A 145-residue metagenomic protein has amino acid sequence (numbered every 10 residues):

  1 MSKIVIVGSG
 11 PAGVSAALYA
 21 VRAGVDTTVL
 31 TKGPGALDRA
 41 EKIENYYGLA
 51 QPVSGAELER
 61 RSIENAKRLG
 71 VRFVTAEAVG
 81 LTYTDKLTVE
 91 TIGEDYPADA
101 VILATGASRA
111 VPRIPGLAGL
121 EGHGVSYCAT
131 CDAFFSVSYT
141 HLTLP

Functional and structural regions predicted by a protein language model:
M1-V5, F73-S138: FAD-binding core/adjacent interface of flavoenzyme oxidoreductases
K3-R60, N65, Y139: Beta1-alpha1 glycine-rich phosphate/pyrophosphate-binding loop at the start of Rossmann-like nucleotide-binding domains
G13-A16, I43, L58-R60, R72 (+2 more regions): A generic short-segment signal for beta-strand/edge and adjacent turn/coil regions
K32-K42, I63-T88: A conserved beta-strand/loop capping segment in the N-terminal third of enzymes that catalyze redox or closely related
L49-A50, L69, I92: Short N-terminal micro-motifs specific to bacterial/archaeal maturation and metal-cluster initiation sites
T140-P145: Conserved small/polar residues in nucleotide/adenosyl-binding loops
